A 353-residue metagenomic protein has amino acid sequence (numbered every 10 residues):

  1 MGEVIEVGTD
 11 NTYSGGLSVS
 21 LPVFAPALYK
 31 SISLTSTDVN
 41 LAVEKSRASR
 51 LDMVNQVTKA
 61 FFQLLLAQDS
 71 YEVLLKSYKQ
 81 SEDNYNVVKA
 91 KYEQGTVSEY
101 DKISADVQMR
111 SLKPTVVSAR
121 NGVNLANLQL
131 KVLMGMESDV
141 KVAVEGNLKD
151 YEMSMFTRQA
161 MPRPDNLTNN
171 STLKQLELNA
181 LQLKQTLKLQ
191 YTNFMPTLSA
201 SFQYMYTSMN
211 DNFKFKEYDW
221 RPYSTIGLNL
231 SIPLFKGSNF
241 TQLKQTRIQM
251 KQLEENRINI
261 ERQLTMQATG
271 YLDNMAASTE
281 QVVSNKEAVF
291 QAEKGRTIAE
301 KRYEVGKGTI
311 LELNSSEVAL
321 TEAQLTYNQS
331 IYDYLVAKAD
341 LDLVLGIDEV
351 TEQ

Functional and structural regions predicted by a protein language model:
M1-G2, M136-F202, T351-Q353: Amphipathic alpha-helical coiled-coil scaffold segments and their short linker/junction regions
M1-S18, N147-F156, K188, S201-I232 (+1 more regions): Small/polar, glycine/serine/threonine/aspartate-rich low-complexity segments that form flexible
T12, F24-P26, M205-M209, G237 (+1 more regions): Structural signature of outer-membrane beta-barrel domains
V23-R50, L75, Y100, S104 (+3 more regions): Sec/SRP-type N-terminal targeting helices
R50-L167, N274, S278, L320 (+1 more regions): Periplasmic alpha-helical coiled-coil/stalk elements that build and connect Gram-negative outer-membrane
Y92-T96, Y303-K307, V344: A short glycine-centered flexible hinge/capping loop motif at secondary-structure junctions
S98-Y100, E304-Q329: Short terminal targeting/anchoring segments
S138, T326-Q353: Acidic, low-complexity, intrinsically disordered peripheral segments
